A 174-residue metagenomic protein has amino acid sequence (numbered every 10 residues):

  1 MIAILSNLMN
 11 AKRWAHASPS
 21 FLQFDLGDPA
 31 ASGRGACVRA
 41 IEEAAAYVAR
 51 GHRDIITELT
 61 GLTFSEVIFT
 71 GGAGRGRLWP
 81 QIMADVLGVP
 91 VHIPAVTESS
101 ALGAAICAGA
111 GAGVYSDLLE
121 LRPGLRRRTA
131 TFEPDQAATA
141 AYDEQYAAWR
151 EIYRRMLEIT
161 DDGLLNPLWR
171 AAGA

Functional and structural regions predicted by a protein language model:
M1-L102: Activation-segment/catalytic-loop signature of the eukaryotic protein kinase fold
L8, S18, I41, A73 (+5 more regions): Generic detection of intrinsically disordered/low-complexity segments and helix-coil linkers/edges
C37-I41, G103-A108, R127-T131: Low-complexity, flexible helical/coil segments
R53, A108-V114: Short, hydrophobic alpha-helical segments
G113-A174: Acidic, glycine/GT-rich loop-and beta-edge segments that sit at the periphery of enzyme/chaperone cores
